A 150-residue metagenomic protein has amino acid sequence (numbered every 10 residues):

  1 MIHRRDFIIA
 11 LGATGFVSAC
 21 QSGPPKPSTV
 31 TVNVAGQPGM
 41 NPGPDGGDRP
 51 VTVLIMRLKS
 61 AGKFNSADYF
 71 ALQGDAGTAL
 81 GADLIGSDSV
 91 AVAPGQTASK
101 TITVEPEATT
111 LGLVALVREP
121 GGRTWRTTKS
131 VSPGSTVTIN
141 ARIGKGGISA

Functional and structural regions predicted by a protein language model:
M1-G15, S22: N-terminal secretory signal peptides and thylakoid transit peptides that target proteins across membranes
C20-N33: Bacterial Sec signal peptide processing site at the extreme N-terminus
P27-T29, D48-P50, I85, P106-A108 (+1 more regions): Extracytoplasmic
G36-A71: Post-signal-peptide N-terminal segment of Sec-exported extracytoplasmic proteins
Q37-G39, K129-A150: Extracellular beta-sheet/turn segments enriched in Thr/Pro/Gly and aliphatic residues
A67, A71-V104: Tryptophan-paired
A108-R118: A short, solvent-exposed beta-strand micro-motif common in secreted/extracellular proteins
R118-T124: Short acidic/polar inter-strand loop motif in beta-rich domains
